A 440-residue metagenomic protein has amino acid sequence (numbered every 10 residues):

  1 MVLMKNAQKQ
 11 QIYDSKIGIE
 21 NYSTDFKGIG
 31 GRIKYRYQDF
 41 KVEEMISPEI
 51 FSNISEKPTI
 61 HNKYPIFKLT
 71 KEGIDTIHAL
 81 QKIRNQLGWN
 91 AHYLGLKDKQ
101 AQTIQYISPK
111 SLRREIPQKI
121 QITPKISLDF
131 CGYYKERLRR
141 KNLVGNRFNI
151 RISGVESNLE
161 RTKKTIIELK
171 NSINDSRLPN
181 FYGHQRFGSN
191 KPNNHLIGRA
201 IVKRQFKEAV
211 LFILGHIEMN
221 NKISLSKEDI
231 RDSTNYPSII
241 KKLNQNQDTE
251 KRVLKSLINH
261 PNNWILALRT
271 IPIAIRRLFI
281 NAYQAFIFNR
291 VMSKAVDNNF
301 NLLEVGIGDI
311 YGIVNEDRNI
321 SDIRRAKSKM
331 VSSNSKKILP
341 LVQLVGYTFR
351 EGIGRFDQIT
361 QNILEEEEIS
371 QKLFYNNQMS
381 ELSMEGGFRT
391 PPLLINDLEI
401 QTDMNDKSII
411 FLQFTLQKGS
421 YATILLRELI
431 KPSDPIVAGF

Functional and structural regions predicted by a protein language model:
V2-K57, H61-Y64, T70-I74, K82 (+4 more regions): Extended, charged/glycine-rich binding lobes that contact polyanionic ligands
S420-I424: Pseudouridine synthase
